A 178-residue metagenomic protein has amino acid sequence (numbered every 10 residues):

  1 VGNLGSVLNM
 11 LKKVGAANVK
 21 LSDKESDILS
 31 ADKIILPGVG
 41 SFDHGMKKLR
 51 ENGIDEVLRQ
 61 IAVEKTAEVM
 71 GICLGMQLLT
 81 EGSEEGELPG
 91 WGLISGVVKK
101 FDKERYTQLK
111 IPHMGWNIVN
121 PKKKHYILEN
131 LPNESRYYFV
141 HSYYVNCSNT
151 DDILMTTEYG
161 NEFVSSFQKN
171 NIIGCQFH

Functional and structural regions predicted by a protein language model:
V1-E68, L74, S83, V97-D102 (+1 more regions): N-terminal beta1-alpha1 cap of cysteine-dependent amidohydrolase-like domains
S41-D43, M76-L78, Y144-N146: Glycine-rich nucleotide phosphate-binding loop and flanking beta-alpha elements of Rossmann-like dinucleotide-binding
E64, V97-F177: Amide-donor transfer/coupling interface in amidating biosynthetic enzymes
L74, E87, G115: Residues that flank catalytic or metal-binding motifs in active/ligand-binding sites
T80, G86-E87: Post-DEXD/H (motif II) to motif III coupling segment of the RecA-like Helicase ATP-binding lobe
I94: Alpha/beta-hydrolase-fold catalytic nucleophile elbow
